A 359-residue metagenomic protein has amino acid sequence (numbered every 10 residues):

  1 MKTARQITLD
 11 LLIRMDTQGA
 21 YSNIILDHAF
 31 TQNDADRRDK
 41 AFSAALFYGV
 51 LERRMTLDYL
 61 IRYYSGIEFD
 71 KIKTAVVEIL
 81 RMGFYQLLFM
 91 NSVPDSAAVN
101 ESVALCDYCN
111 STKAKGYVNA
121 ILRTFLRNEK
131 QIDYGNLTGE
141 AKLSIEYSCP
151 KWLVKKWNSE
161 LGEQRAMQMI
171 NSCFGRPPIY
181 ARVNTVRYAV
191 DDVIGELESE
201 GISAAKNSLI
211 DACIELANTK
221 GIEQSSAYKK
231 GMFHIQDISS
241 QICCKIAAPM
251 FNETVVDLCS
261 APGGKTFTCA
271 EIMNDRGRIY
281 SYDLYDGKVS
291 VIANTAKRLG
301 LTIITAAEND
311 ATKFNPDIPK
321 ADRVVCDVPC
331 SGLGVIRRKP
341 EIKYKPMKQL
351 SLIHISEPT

Functional and structural regions predicted by a protein language model:
M1-T359: S-adenosylmethionine
